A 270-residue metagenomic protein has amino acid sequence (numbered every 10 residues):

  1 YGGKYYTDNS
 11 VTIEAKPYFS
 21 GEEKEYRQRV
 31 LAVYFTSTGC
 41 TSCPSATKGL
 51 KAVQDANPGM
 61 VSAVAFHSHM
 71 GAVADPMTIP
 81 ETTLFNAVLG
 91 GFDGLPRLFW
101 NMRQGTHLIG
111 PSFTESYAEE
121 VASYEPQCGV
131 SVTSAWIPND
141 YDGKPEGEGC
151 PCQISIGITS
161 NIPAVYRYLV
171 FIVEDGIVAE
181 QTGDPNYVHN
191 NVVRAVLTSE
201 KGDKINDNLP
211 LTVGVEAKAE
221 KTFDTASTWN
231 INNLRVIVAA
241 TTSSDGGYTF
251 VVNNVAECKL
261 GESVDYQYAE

Functional and structural regions predicted by a protein language model:
G2-D8, G247-F250: Short, exposed coil/turn segments at beta-strand boundaries within extracellular/luminal domains
D8-P17: C-terminal edge beta-strand
F19-S20, N86: Short, functional N-terminal and low-complexity linear motifs
G21-S68: Local sequence-structure signature of Cys/Sec-based thiol-disulfide redox active-site neighborhoods
G59-E270: Short, conserved sequence motifs used for protein processing/export or organelle targeting and for catalysis
